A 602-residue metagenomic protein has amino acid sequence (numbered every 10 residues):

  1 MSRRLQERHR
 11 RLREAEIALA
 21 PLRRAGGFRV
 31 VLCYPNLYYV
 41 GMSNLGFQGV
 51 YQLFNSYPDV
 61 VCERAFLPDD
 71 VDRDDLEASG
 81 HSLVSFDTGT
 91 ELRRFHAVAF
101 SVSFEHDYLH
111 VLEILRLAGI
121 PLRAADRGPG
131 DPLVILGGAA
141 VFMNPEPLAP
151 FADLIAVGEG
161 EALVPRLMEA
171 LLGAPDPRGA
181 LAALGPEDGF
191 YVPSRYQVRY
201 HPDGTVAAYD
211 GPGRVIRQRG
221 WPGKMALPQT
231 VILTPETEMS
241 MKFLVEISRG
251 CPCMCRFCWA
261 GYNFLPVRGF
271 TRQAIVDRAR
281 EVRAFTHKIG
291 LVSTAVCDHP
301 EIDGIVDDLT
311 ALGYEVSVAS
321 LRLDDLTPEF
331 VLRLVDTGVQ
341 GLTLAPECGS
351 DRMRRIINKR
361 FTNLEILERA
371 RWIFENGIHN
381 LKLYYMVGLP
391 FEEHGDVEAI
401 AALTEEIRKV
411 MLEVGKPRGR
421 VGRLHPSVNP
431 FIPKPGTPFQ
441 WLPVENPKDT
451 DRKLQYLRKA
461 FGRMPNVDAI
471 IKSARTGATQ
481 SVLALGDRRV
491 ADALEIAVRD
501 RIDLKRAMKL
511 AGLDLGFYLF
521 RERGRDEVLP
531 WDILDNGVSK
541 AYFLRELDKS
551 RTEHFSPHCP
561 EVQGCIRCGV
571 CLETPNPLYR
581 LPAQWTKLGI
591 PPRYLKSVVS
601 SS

Functional and structural regions predicted by a protein language model:
S2-V31, Y38-Y39, V198-L244, G537-S550 (+3 more regions): N-terminal [4Fe-4S]-dependent radical SAM core
L32-C33, L37, H106, D277-R423 (+1 more regions): Conserved SAM/AdoMet-binding glycine-rich loop
P58-V71: A short beta-strand-loop structural module common to alpha/beta enzyme folds
P68-Y209, P435-D487, D492-R506: Glycine-rich beta-alpha loop elements in corrinoid/cobalamin-binding modules across cobalamin-dependent enzymes
D70-V71, Q197-R199, C253, P300-I302 (+7 more regions): Flexible glycine/acidic-rich beta-alpha junction loops that bind and position SAM and/or redox cofactors in anaerobic
T237-Q273, Q563-A583: Canonical Radical SAM [4Fe-4S] cluster-binding loop centered on the CxxxCxxC motif and its immediate flanking residues
L412-K416, E445-S550, F555-A583: C-terminal low-complexity, glycine/proline- and small-hydrophobic-enriched intrinsically disordered tails that act as
K596-S602: Short, basic, low-complexity termini and linkers enriched in Ser/Thr/Gly/Pro that act as targeting/leader peptides
